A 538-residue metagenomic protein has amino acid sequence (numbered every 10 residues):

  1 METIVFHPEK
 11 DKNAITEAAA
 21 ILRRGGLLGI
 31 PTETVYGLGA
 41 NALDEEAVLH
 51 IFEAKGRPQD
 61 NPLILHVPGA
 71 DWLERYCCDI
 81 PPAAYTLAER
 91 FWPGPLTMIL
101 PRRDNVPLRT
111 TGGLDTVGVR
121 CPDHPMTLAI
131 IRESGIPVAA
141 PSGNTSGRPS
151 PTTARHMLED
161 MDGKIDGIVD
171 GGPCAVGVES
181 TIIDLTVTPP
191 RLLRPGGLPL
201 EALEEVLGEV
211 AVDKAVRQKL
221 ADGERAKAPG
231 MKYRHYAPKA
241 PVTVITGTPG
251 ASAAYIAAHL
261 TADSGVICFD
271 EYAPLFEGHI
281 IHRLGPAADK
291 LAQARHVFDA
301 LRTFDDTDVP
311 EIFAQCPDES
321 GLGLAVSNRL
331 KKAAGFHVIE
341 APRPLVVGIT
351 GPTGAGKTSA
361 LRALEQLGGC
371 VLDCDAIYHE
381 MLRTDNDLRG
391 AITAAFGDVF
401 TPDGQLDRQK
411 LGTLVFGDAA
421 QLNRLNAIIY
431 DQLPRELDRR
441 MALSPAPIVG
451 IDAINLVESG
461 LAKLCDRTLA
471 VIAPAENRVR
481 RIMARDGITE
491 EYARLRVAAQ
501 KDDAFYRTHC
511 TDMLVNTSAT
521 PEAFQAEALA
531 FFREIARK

Functional and structural regions predicted by a protein language model:
M1-P342: Active-site-adjacent structural elements in enzyme catalytic cores
T16, R439-I448, A462-V471, E476-I488 (+2 more regions): NTP-dependent small-molecule kinase module
I349: Hydrophobic anchor at the beta1->P-loop junction of P-loop NTPases
P352: P-loop (Walker A) phosphate-binding loop of NTP-binding proteins
A355: ATP-binding Walker
T358: Walker A/P-loop
E365-C374, D387: Post-Walker A helix-loop "phosphate-sensing" segment adjacent to the P-loop in P-loop NTPases
A376-I448: ATP-dependent small-molecule kinase phosphotransfer cores that center on conserved nucleotide phosphate-binding segments
